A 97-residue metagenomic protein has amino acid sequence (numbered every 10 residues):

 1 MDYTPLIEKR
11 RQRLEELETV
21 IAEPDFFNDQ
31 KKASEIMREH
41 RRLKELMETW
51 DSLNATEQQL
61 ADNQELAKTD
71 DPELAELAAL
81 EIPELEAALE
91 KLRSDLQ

Functional and structural regions predicted by a protein language model:
M1-Q97: Charged, heptad-repeat coiled-coil alpha-helices that serve as long linker/dimerization "arms" in large NTP-dependent
